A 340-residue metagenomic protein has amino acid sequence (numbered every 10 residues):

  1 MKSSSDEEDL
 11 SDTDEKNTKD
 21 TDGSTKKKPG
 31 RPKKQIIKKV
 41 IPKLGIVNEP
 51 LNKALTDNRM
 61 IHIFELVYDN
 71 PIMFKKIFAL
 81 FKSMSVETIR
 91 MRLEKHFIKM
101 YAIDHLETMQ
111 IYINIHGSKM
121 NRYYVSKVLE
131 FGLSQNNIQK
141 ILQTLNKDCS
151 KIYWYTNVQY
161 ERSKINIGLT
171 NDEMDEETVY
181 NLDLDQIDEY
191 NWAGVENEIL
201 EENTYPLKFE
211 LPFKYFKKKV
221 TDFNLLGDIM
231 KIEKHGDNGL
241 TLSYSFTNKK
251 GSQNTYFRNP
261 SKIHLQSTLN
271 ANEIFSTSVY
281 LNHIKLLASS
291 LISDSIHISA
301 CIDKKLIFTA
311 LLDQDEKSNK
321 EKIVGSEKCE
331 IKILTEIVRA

Functional and structural regions predicted by a protein language model:
K2-K19, K26-K28, K33-K34, K38-S83 (+2 more regions): DNA polymerase sliding clamps and clamp-related checkpoint/processivity subunits
